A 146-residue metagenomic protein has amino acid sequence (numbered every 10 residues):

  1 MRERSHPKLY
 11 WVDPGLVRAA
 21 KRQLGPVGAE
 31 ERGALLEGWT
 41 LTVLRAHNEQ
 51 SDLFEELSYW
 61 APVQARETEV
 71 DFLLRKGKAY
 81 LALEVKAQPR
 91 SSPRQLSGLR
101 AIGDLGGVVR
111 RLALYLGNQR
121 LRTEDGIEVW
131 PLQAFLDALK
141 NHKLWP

Functional and structural regions predicted by a protein language model:
M1-K78: Accessory nucleic acid-recognition modules appended to NTPase machines
R18, R66, S91, R120 (+1 more regions): Flexible, glycine-rich phosphate/dinucleotide-binding loops and adjacent beta-alpha linkers at cofactor/substrate
L24-G25, L44, G77-K78, G106-V109 (+1 more regions): Intrinsically disordered, low-complexity Ser/Thr/Pro/Gly-rich regulatory segments
R75, Y80-R90: Active-site ExK catalytic segment of metal-dependent nucleases
K86, L114-G117: Short beta-strand/turn micro-motifs composed of small residues that flank or help shape donor/cofactor-binding pockets
Q88, P93-G107, R111: Short, charged, amphipathic alpha-helix that recurs within catalytic cores of restriction-modification and other
G117-P146: Domain-level recognition of nuclease-like catalytic cores that cleave nucleotide substrates
